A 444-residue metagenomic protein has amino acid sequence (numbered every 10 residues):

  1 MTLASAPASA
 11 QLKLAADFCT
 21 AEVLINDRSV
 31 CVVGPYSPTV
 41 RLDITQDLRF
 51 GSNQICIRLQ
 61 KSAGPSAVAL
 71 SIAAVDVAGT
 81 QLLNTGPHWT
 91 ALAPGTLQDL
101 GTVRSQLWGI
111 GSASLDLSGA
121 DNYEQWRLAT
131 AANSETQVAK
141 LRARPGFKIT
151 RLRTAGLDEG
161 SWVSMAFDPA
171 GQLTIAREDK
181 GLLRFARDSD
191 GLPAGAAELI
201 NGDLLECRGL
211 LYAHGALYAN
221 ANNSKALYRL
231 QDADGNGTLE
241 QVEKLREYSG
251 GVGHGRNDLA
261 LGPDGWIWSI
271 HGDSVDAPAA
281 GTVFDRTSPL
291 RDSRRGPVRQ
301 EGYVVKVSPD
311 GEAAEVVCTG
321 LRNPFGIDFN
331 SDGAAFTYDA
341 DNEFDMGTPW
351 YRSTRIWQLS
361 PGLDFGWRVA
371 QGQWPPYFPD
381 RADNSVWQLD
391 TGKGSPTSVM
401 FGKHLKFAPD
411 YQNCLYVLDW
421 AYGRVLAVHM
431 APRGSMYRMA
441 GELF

Functional and structural regions predicted by a protein language model:
M1-A10, I44-R49, M400-K406: Extracellular and analogous surface-interaction loops
L3-V23, I55-I57: Aromatic-lined ligand-binding clefts that engage carbohydrates, nucleic acids, or primary amines
L24-V30: Short strand-turn-strand beta-turns centered on an Asx-Gly dipeptide
C31-Y36: Short beta-strand segments within Ig-like beta-sandwich modules, predominantly Fibronectin type-III
P38-L42: Short strand-edge motifs at loop-to-beta-strand transitions and within beta-strands of extracellular beta-rich domains
R49-F50, P145: Surface-exposed loops/turns
F50-D121: An acidic-aromatic loop/edge-strand motif
A120-F444: Beta-propeller domains with acidic blade repeats across secreted/periplasmic ectodomains and cytosolic WD/CNH propellers
